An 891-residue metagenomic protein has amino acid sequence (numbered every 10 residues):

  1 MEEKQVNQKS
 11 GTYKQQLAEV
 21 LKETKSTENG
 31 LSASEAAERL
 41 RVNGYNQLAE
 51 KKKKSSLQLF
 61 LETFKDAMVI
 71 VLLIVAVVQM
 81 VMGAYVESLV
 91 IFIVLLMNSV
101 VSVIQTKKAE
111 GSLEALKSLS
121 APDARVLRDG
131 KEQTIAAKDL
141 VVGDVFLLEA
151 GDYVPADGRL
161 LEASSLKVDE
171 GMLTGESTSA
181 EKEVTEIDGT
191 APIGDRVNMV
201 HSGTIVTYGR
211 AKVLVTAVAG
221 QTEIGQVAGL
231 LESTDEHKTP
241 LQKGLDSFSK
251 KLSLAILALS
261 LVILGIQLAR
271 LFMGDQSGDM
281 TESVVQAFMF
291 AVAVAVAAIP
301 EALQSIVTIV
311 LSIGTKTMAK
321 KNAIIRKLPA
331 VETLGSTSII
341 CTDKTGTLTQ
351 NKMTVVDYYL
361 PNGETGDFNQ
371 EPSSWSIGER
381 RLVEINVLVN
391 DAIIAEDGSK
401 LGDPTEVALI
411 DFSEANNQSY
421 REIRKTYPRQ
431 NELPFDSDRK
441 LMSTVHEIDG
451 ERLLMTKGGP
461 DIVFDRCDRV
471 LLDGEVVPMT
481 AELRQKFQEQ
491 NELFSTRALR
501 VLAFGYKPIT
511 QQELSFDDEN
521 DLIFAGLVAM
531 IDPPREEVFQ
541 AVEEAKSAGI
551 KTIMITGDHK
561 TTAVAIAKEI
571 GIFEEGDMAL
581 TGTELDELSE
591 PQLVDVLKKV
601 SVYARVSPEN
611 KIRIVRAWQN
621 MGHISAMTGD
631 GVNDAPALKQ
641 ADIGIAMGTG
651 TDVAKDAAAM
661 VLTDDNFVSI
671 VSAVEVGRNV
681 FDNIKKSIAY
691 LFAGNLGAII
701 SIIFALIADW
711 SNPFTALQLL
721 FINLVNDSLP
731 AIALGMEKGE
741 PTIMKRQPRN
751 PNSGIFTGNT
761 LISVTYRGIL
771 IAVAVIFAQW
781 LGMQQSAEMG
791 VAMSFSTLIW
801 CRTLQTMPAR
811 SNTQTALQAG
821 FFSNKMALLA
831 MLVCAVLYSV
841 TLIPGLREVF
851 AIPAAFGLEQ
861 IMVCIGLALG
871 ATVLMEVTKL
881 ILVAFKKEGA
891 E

Functional and structural regions predicted by a protein language model:
M1-K745, F756, I769, W780 (+1 more regions): Conserved cytosolic headpiece of P-type ATPases
N726, I771, A792-T806: Generic alpha-helical transmembrane segments
N750-G768, E788-A792: Membrane-water interface at loop-to-transmembrane-helix junctions
A809: A C-terminal functional module that forms or caps the active site or interfaces directly with catalytic machinery
